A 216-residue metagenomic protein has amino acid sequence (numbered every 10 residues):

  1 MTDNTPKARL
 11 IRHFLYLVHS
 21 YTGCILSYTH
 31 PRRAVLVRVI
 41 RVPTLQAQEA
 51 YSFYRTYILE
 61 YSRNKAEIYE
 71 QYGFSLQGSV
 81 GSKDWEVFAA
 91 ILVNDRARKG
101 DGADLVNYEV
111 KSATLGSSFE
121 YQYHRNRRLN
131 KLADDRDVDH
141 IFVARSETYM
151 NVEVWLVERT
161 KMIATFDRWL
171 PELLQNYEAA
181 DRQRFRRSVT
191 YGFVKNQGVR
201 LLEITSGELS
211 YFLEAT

Functional and structural regions predicted by a protein language model:
M1-N4, T22: Short, low-complexity interaction segments enriched in Ser/Thr/Pro/Gly
D3-L15: Positively charged N-terminal leader segments that act as targeting/secretion signals
R12-T216: Nucleic-acid endonuclease domains
